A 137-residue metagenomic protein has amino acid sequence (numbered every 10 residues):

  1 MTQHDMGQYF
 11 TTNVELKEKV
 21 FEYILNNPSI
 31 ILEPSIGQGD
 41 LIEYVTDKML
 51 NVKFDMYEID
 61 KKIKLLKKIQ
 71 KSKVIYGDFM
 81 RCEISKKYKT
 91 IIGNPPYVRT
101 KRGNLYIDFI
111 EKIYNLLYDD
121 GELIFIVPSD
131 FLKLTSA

Functional and structural regions predicted by a protein language model:
M1-N26, D40-L41: S-adenosyl-L-methionine
L32, Q38-D40, Y57-K61, R99-A137: Conserved Class I SAM-dependent methyltransferase catalytic core
Q38-L50: Conserved SAM-binding loop of SAM-dependent methyltransferases across substrates and taxa, primarily the Class I
V52-D55: Short beta-strand element of Class I
L65-I69: Conserved SAM-binding loop
K71-F79: Conserved SAM-binding strand-loop segment of SAM-dependent methyltransferases
C82-I91: A short acidic, Gly/Pro-enriched loop at the edge of an enzyme's catalytic core that lines a small-molecule cofactor
T90-K101: A short SAM/SAH-binding and catalytic strip from SAM-dependent methyltransferases
